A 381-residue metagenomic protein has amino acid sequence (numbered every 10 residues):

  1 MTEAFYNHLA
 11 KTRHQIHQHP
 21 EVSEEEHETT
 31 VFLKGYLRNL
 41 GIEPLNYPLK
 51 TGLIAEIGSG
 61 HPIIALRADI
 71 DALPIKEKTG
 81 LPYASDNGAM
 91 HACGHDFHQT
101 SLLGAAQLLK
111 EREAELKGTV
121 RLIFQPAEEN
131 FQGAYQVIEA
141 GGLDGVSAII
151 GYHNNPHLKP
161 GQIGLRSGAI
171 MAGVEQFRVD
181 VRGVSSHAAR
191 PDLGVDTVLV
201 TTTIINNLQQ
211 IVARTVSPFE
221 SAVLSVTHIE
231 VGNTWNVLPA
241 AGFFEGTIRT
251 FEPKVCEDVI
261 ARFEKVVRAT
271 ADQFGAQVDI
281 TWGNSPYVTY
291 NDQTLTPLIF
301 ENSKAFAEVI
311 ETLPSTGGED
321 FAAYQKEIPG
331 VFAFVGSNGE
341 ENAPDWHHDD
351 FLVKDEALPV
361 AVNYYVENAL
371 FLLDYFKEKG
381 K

Functional and structural regions predicted by a protein language model:
M1-H91, D96, T100-L103, Q107-L116: Acidic/His- and Gly-rich active-site-bordering loop/insert found across diverse amide/peptide-bond hydrolases
Y6-A10, S23, T30, K34 (+7 more regions): Hydrophobic face of alpha-helices
I16, A55, L66, H95 (+8 more regions): Divalent metal-coordination and catalytic microenvironments
E21, D69-D71, A127, N155 (+2 more regions): Active-site beta-loop-alpha junctions enriched in small/polar residues
A65-R67, H153, F177, F332-N338: Non-cysteine beta-strand/loop elements that form the S-adenosyl-L-methionine
L73-I75, G80-M90, D96-F97, L109-P239 (+1 more regions): Histidine/acidic-residue-rich, glycine-tolerant segments that coordinate divalent metal ions
T202-K381: Metal-dependent amide/peptide-bond hydrolase catalytic core, centered on the "pita-bread" metallohydrolase fold
